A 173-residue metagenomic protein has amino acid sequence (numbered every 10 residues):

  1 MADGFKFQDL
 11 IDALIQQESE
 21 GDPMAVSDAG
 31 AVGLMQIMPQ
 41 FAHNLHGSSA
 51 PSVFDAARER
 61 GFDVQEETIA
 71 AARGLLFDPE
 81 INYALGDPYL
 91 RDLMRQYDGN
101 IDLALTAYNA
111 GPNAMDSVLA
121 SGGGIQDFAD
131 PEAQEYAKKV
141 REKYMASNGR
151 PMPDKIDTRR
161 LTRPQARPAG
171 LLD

Functional and structural regions predicted by a protein language model:
M1-D157: Catalytic glycan-binding domains that act on GlcNAc-containing polysaccharides
K155-D173: Extended acidic low-complexity intrinsically disordered regions
